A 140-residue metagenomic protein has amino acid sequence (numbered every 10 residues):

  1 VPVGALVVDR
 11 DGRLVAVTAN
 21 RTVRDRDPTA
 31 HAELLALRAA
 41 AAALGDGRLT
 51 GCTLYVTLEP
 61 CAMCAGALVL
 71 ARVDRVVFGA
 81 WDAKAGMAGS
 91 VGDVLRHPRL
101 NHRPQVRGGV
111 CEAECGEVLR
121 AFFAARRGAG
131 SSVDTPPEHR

Functional and structural regions predicted by a protein language model:
V1-V3, T50: Short, basic and Ser/Thr-rich N-terminal targeting/leader segments
V3-D9: Short beta-strand scaffold segments in enzyme catalytic cores
A19-N20: Residue-level structural signal for beta-strand termini and adjacent loop
R24-L35, A39: A short, polar/charged loop-to-alpha-helix boundary motif
D46-L58: Immediate flanking context of iron-sulfur cluster ligation sites
M63-R140: Zinc-dependent deaminase
